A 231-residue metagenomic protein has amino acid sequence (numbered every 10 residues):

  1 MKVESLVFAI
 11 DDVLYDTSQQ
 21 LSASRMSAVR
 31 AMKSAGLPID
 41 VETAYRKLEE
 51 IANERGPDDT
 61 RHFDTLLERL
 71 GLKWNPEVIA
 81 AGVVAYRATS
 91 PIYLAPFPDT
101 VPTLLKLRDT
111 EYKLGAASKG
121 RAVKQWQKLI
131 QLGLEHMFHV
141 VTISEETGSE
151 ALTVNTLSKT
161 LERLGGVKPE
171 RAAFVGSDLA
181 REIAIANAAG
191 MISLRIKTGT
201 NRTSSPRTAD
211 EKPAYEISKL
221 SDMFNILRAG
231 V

Functional and structural regions predicted by a protein language model:
M1-E4, V101, L105-R108, K113-G115 (+1 more regions): Asp-based, Mg2+/Mn2+-dependent phosphohydrolase catalytic module
M1-T43: Active-site neighborhood of HAD-like aspartate-dependent phosphohydrolases
L21-R30, T60-D64, A122, W126: An amphipathic alpha-helix signature
M26-M32, T65-L66, L129, S158-E162: Short, well-ordered amphipathic alpha-helices
S34-I39, L70-K73, G133-M137, G165-G166: Short helix-capping segments at alpha-helix termini
I39, E50-A85: A metal-dependent, Asp-based hydrolase signature
R61, R69, V84, A88-L114 (+1 more regions): Short, acidic loop-to-helix structural element flanking the phosphoryl-transfer center in phosphate-processing enzymes
